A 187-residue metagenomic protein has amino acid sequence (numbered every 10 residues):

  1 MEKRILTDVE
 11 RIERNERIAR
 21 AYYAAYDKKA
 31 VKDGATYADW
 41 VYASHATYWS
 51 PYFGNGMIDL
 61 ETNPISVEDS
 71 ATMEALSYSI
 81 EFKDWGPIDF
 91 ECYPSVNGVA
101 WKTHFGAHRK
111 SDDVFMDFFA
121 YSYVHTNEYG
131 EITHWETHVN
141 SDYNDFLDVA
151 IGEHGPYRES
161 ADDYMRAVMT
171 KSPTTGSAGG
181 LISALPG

Functional and structural regions predicted by a protein language model:
M1-G187: C-terminal and inter-domain tail/linker signature
